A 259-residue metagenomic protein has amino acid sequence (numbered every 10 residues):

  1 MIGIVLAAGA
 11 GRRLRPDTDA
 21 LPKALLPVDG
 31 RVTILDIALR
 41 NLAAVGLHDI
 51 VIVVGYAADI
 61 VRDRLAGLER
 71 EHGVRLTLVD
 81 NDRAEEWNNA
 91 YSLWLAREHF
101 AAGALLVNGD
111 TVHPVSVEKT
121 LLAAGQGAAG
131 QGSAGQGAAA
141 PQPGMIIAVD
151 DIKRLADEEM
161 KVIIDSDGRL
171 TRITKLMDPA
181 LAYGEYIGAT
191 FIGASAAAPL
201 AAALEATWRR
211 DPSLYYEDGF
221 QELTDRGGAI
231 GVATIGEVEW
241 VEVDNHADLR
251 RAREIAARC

Functional and structural regions predicted by a protein language model:
M1-V5, R13, V32-G103, A138-A139 (+1 more regions): Conserved N-terminal catalytic core of the sugar/cofactor nucleotidyltransferase
I4-A8, P27-V28: A conserved hydrophobic helix/loop-capping motif in glycosyltransferases and polysaccharide synthases
A20-D36: Short catalytic helix/loop segments, enriched in acidic residues and glycine and frequently bearing histidine
G30, Y56, A84, Y215 (+2 more regions): Short beta->alpha linker loops
Y56, D165, I192, D244: A conserved hydrophobic position in a structured secondary element of the catalytic/binding core that shapes
E69-I164: Conserved beta-loop-beta/alpha segment of the NTase-like Rossmann-fold superfamily that binds/positions NTPs
L122, R169-E239, A256-C259: Catalytic-core segments of class I nucleotidyltransferases/pyrophosphorylases that form NMP-activated intermediates
E242-C259: Short, basic/aromatic-enriched C-terminal tail that caps enzymatic domains
